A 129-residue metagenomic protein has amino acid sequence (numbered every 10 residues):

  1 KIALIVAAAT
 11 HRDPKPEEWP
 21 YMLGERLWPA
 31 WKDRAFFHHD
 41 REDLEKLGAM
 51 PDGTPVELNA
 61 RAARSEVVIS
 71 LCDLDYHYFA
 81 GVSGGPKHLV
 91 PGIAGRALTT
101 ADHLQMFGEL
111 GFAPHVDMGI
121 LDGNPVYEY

Functional and structural regions predicted by a protein language model:
K1, E18-L23, V82-K87: "Short basic amphipathic alpha-helical interaction patches in structured regions
I2-T10: Short internal beta-strands
V6-A7, G24-R26, A35: Long, structured ligand/cofactor-binding scaffold of large enzymes
T10-H11, Y76: Solvent-exposed loop/turn segments at secondary-structure junctions within structured extracellular/periplasmic domains
H11-A30: A glycine-rich phosphate/pyrophosphate-binding beta-strand-loop-alpha-helix module
W28-Y129: Conserved, well-structured core segments that form the ligand-binding/active-site neighborhood of functional domains
